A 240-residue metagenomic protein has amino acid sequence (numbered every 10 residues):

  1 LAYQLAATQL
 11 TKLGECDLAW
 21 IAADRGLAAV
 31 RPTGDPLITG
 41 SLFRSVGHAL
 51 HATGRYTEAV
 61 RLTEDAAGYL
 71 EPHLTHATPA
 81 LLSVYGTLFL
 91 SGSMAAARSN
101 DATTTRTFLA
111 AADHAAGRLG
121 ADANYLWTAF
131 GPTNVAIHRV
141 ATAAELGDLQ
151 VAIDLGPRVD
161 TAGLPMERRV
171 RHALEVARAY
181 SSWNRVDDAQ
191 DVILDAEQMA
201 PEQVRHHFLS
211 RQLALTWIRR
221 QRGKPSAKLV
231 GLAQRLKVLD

Functional and structural regions predicted by a protein language model:
L1-D240: Conserved binding/catalytic microenvironments
